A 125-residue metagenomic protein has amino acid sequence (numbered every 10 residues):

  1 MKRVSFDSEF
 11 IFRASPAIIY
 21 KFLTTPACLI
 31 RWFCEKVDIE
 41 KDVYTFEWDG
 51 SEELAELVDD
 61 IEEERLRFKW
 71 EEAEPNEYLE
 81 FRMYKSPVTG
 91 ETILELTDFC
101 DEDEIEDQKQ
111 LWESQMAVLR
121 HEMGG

Functional and structural regions predicted by a protein language model:
M1-V37: Hydrophobic ligand-binding cavity/cleft-lining segments
R3, F10-A14, I30, Y44 (+4 more regions): Charge-dense, helix-prone N-terminal extensions
D7, T45, C100: Conserved short-loop catalytic and cofactor-binding motifs
I19-Y20, L29, L57, L94 (+1 more regions): Hydrophobic pocket/interface hotspot
T24, C28-E74, Y78: Glycine-rich portal/gate segments that line the openings of hydrophobic small-molecule binding cavities
R67-H121, G125: Beta-strand/loop substructures that line and gate deep hydrophobic ligand-binding cavities in soluble
